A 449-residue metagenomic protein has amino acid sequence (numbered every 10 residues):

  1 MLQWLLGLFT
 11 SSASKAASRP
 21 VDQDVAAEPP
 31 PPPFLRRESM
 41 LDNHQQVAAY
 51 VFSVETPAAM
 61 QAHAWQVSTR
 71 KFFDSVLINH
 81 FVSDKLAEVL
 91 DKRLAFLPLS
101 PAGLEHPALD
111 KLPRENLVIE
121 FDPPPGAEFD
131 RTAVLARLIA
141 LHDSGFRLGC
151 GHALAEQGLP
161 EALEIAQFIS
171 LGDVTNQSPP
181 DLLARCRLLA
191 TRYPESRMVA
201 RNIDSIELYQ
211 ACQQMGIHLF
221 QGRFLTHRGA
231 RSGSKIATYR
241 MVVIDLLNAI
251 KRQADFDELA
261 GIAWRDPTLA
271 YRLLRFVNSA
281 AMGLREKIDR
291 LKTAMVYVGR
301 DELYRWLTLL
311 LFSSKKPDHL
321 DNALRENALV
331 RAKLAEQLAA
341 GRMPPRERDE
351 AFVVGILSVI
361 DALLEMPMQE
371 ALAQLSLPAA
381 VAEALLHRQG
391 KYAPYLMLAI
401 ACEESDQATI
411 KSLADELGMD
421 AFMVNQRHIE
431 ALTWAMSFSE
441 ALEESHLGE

Functional and structural regions predicted by a protein language model:
M1-P32, M60-D84, R228-F256, R265 (+2 more regions): C-di-GMP signaling machinery
T10, A16-E115, P123-G126, A133 (+3 more regions): Bacterial c-di-GMP phosphodiesterase EAL domain
D42, G151-H152, D266: Acidic active-site catalytic centers that drive phospho-/nucleotidyl reactions and related ester hydrolyses
F73, D181, N327: Soluble or luminal CAZymes and related metallo-dependent hydrolases
V76-K85, L138-H142, L189-Y193, A339: Hydrophobic, Leu/Ile/Phe/Ala-enriched alpha-helical segments that form helix-helix packing faces
S100-P101, R131, P179, R252: A conditional alpha-helix N-cap/helix-loop micro-motif detector
K111-T226, E347-E350: The catalytic core of metal-dependent phosphodiesterases that act on cyclic dinucleotides
C186-R187, P194-S196, R201-E449: Conserved alpha-helical "signature site" that marks functionally important helical segments or helix/loop junctions
